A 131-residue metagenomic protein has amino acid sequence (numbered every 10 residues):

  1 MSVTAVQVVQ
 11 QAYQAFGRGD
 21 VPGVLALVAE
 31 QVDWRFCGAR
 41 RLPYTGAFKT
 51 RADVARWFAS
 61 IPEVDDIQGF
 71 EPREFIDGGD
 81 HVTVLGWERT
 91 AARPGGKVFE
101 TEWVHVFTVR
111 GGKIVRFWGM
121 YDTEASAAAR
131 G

Functional and structural regions predicted by a protein language model:
M1-E30, A128-G131: Short, low-complexity N-terminal intrinsically disordered segments enriched in polar/charged residues
M1-T4, A59-G131: A beta-strand edge to alpha-helix "cap/lid" segment located at domain peripheries
S2, V21, R51-V54, E100: A structural signal for well-ordered alpha-helical scaffolds and beta->alpha junctions
V9-A12, V24-L25, V32, T50 (+4 more regions): Hydrophobic pocket/interface hotspot
G23, A29-G79: A solvent-exposed, acidic/Ser-Thr-rich amphipathic alpha-helical stretch
